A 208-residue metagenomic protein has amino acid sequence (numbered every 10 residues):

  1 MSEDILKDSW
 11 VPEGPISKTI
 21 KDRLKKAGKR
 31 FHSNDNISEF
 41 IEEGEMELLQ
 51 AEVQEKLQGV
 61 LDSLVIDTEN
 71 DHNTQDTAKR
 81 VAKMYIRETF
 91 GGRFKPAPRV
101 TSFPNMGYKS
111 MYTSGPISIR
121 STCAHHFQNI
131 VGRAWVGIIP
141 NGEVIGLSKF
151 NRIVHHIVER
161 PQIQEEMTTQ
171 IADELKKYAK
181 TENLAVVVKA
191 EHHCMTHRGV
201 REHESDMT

Functional and structural regions predicted by a protein language model:
S2-T208: A domain-level signal for the structural core that forms small-molecule/cofactor-binding pockets and catalytic centers
